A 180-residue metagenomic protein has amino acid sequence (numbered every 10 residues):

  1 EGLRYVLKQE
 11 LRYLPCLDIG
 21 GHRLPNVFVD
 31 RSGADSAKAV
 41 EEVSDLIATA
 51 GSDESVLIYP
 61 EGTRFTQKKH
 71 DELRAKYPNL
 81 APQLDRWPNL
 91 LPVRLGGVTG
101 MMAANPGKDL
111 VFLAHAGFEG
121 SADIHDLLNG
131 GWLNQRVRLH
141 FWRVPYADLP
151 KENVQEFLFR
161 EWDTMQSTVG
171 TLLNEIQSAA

Functional and structural regions predicted by a protein language model:
E1, V6, E41, G131-W132: Extended interaction regions within the primary functional domain
E1-A34: Catalytic core of membrane glycerolipid acyltransferases/transacylases, capturing the structured, soluble-facing
K8, V29-R31, L113, W142-V144 (+1 more regions): Conserved beta-strand termini and adjacent loop/short-helix elements that scaffold enzyme active sites in alpha/beta
R12-L24, S52-E152: A cross-family acyltransferase "interaction/gating" segment
G33-K38, L91-P92: Conserved phosphate-coordination/catalytic loops
S36-A48: A Trp-anchored, charged/polar loop motif used as the substrate-binding/catalytic surface of acyl/ester-handling
L46-G51, M102-N105, W162-M165, V169: Hydrophobic, Leu/Ile/Phe/Ala-enriched alpha-helical segments that form helix-helix packing faces
P150-A180: Accessory terminal regions of nucleic-acid processing enzymes
